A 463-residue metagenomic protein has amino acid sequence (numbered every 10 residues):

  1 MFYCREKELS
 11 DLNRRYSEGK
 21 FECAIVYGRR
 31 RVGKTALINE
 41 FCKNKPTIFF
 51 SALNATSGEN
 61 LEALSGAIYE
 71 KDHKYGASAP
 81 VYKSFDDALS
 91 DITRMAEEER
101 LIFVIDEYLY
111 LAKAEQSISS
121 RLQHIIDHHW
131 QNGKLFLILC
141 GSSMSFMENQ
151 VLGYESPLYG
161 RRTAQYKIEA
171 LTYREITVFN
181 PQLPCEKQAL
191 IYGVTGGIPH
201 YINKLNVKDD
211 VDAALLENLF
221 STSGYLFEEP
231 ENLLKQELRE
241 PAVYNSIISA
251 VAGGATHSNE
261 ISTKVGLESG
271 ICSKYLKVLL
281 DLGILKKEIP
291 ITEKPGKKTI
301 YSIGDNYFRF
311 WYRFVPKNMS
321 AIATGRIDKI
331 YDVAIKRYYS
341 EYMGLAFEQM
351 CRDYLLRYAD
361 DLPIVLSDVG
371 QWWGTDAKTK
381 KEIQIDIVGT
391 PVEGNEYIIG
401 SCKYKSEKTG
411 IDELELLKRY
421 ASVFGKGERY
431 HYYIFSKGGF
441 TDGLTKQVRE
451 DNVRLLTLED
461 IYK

Functional and structural regions predicted by a protein language model:
M1-D328, D332: Phosphate-binding site recognition
I291, Y301-K463: A cross-kingdom feature that marks ATP-driven nucleic-acid transaction machinery
